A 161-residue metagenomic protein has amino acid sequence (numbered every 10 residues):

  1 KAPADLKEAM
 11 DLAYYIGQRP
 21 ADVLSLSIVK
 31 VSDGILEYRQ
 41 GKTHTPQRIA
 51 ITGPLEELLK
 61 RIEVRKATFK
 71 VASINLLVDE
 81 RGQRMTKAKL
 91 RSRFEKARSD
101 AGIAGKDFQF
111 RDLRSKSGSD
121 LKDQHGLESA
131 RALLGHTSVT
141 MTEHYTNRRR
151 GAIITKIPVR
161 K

Functional and structural regions predicted by a protein language model:
K1-P20, L24, T45, F69: Basic, Lys/Arg- and aromatic-enriched nucleic-acid-binding interface segment
L6-K7, K87, R91, R114-S115: Short, leucine-enriched amphipathic alpha-helices that occur as contiguous helical runs
E8-D11, Y15, A21-D22, K96 (+2 more regions): C-terminal catalytic core of tyrosine-transesterase DNA break-rejoin enzymes
I16-V64: Conserved tyrosine-mediated DNA breakage-rejoining catalytic core shared by Y-recombinases
Q40-H44, L127, L134-V159: Catalytic-site neighborhood detector that most strongly recognizes the C-terminal catalytic loop/helix of tyrosine
G41-R61, A72-K96: C-terminal catalytic core of Y-nucleophile DNA break-rejoin enzymes
V64-F69, D79-G82, P158-K161: C-terminal secondary-structure termini that scaffold catalytic or DNA-interacting sites
F108: Glycine-rich phosphate-binding loop
